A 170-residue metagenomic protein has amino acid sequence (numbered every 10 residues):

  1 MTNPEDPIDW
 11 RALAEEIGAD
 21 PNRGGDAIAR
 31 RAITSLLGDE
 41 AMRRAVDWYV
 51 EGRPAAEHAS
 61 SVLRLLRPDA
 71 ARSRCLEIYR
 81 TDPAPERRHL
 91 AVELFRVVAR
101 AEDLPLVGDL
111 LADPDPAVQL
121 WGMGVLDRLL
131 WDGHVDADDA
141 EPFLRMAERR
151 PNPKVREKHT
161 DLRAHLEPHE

Functional and structural regions predicted by a protein language model:
T2-N3, E15-L36, D47-P68, E86-R100 (+3 more regions): Structural detector for internal amphipathic alpha-helices that build alpha-solenoid repeat scaffolds
P4-R11, S35-W48, P68-R80, R100-A112 (+2 more regions): Amphipathic alpha-helical scaffolding segments comprising HEAT/armadillo-like alpha-solenoid repeats
G52, P83-A84, P114-D115, P151-N152: Short inter-helical turns and helix N-cap capping residues of alpha-solenoid HEAT/ARM repeat scaffolds
